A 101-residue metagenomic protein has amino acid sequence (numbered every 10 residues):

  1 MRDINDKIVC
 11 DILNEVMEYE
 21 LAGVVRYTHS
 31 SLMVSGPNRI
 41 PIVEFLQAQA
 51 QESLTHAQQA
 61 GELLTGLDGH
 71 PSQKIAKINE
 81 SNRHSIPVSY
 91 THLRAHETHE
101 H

Functional and structural regions predicted by a protein language model:
M1-V16: Disorder-to-helix initiation segments
I4, I8, P37-A48, S85-V88: A structural signal for alpha-helical segments
G23, S30-S31, S35-I75: Conserved alpha-helical segments that form or flank metal/cofactor-binding pockets of metalloenzymes
N79: Positions that flank functional sites
T91-T98: Conserved small/polar residues in nucleotide/adenosyl-binding loops
H101: Gly/Pro- and small hydrophobic-enriched strand-loop and loop-to-helix capping segments that sit at the rims
